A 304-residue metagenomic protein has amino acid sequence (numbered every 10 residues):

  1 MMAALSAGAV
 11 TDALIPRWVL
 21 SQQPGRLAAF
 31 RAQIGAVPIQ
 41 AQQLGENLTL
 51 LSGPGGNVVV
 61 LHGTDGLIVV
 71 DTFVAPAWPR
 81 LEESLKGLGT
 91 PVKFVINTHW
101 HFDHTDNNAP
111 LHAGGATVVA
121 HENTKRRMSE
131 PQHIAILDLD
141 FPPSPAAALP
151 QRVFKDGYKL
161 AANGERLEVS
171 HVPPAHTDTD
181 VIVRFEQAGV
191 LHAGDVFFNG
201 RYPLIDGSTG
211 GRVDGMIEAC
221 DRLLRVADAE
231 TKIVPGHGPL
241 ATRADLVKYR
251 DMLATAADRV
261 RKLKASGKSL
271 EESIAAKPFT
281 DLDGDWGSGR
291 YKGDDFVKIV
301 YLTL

Functional and structural regions predicted by a protein language model:
M1-L20: N-terminal export signals
Q40-G87, V181-F185, G189-G194: Conserved beta-strand hairpin/beta-sheet module of binuclear metal-dependent hydrolase folds, prominently
A41, T64-D65, P76-V119: Active-site metal-binding motif and surrounding structural segment of the metallo-beta-lactamase
Q43, T124-V172, T177-D178, E186-Q187 (+1 more regions): Metallo-beta-lactamase
N47, L61, D71, H99 (+9 more regions): Divalent metal-coordination and catalytic microenvironments
G66-L67, V74-P76, K159, R166 (+2 more regions): Metallo-beta-lactamase
S269-P278: Short, well-structured alpha-helical segments that form the helix of a local strand-helix-strand
L282-L304: Short, amphipathic C-terminal "tail helix"
